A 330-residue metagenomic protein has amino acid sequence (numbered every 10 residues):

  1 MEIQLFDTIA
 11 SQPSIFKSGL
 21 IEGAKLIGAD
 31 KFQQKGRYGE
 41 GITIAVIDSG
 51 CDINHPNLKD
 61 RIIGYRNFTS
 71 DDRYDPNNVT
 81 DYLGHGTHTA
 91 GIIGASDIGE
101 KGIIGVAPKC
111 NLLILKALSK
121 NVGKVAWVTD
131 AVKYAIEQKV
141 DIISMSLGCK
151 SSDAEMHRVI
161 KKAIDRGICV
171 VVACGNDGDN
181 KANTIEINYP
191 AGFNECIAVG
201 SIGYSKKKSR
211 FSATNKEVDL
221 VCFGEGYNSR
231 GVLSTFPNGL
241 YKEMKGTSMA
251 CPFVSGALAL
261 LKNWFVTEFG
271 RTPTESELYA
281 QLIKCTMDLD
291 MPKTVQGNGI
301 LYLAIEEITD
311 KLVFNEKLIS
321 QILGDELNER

Functional and structural regions predicted by a protein language model:
M1-A24, D30-Q33, G297: Autoinhibitory propeptides
Q4-L5, I136, D141-M145, R210 (+1 more regions): C-terminal subdomain of the subtilisin-like protease fold in secreted/lumenal serine endopeptidases
A24-D72: Acidic-leg catalytic submotif of subtilisin-like serine proteases
Y38-E40, S96, I114-E195, S205-K208 (+3 more regions): Substrate-binding/access-modulating region of protease and related hydrolase catalytic domains
S49, I62, D71-S151, G200 (+2 more regions): Subtilisin-like peptidase catalytic core
P56, N188-N263: Extracellular S/T/G-rich loop segment that most often corresponds to the catalytic His/Ser-adjacent loop
I63-R66, L113-L115, V171, I197-G200 (+1 more regions): Hydrophobic/aromatic beta-strand patches that form the interior of the parallel beta-sheet core in alpha/beta enzyme
A90-I93, L113-L118, G226-G299: Hydrolase catalytic cores
